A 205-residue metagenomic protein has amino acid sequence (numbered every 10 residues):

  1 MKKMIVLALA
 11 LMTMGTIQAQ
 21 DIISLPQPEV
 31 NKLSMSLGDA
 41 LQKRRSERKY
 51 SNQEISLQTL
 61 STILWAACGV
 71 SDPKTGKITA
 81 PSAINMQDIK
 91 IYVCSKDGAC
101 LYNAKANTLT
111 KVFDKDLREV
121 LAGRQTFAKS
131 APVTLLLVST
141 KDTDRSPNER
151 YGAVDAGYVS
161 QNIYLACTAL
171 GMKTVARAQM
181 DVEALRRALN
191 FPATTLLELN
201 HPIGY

Functional and structural regions predicted by a protein language model:
M4-T13: Sec-dependent N-terminal signal peptides
G15-A19: Sec/Tat signal peptide C-region and signal peptidase I cleavage site
Q20-A131: N-terminal amphipathic, basic helical "cap/leader" segment at the start of enzyme domains
P28, V138-T140, G204: Generic beta-structure capping elements
R44, I63, I91, V133-R187: Small-aliphatic-rich amphipathic alpha-helix that forms the alpha element of a beta-alpha
S130-P132, T195-L196: Short coil/turn connectors at secondary-structure junctions
N190-Y205: A glycine-rich helix N-cap at a beta->alpha junction
